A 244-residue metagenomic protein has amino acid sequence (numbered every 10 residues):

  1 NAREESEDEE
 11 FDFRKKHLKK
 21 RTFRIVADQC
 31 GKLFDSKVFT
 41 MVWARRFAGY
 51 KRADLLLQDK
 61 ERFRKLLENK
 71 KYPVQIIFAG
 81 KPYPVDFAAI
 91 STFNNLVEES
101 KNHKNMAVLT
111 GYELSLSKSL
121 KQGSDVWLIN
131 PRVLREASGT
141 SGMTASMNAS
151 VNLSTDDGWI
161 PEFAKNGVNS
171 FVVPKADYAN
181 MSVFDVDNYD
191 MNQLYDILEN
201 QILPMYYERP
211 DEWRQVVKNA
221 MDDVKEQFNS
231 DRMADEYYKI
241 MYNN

Functional and structural regions predicted by a protein language model:
N1-N244: Catalytic cores of carbohydrate-active enzymes across secretory and cytosolic contexts
